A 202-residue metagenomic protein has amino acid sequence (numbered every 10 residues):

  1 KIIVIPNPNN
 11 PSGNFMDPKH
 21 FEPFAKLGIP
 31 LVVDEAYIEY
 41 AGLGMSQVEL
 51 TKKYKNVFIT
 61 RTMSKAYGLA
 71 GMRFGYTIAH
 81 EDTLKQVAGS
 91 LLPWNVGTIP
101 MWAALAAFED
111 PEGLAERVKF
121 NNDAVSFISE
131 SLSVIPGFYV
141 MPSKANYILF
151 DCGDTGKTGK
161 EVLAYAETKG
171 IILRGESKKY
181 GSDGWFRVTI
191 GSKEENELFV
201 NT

Functional and structural regions predicted by a protein language model:
K1-A41: Active-site phosphate-binding strand-loop segment of PLP-dependent enzymes
I5, V33, I59-R61, V96 (+1 more regions): Hydrophobic residues in well-ordered beta-strands that form the structural core
K19, T168-K169, K178-T202: PLP-dependent enzyme catalytic core of the Aspartate aminotransferase-like
K19-G28, Q47-K53, Q86: Catalytic-core regions built around general acid/base machinery
N56-V134, F138-M141: PLP-dependent aminotransferase class I/II
G71, K144, Y180-G184: Short acidic/glycine-enriched loop/turn segments that link adjacent beta-strands
N122, I135-K169, F186, I190: Conserved PLP-binding catalytic core of the aspartate aminotransferase-like
